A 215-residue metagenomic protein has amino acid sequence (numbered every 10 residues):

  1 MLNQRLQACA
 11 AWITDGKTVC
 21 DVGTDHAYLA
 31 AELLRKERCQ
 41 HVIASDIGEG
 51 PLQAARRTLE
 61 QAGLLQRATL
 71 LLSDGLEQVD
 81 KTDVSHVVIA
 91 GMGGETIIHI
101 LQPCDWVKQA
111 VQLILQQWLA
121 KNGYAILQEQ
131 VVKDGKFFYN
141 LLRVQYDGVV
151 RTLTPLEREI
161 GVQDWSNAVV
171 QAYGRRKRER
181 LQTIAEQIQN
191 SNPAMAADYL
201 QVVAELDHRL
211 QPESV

Functional and structural regions predicted by a protein language model:
M1-K17, A31-E32: S-adenosyl-L-methionine
L2, D83, E95-V215: Class I S-adenosyl-L-methionine
G16-D25: Conserved class I S-adenosyl-L-methionine
H26-C39: Conserved SAM-binding loop of SAM-dependent methyltransferases across substrates and taxa, primarily the Class I
H41-D46: Conserved SAM-binding motif I beta-strand of class I
G48-G50: Conserved SAM/SAH-binding beta-strand->alpha-helix loop
Q53-T82: S-adenosyl-L-methionine
D83-G91: Short SAM/SAH-binding signature in class I
